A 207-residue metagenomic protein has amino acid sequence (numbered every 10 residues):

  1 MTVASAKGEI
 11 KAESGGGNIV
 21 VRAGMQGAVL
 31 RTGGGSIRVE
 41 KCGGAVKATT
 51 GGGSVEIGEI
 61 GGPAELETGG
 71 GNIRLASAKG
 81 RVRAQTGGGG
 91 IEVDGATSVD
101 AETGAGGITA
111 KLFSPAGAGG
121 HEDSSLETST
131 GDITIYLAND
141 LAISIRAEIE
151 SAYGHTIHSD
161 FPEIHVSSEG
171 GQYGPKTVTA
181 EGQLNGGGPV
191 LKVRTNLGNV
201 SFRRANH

Functional and structural regions predicted by a protein language model:
M1-H207: Intrinsically disordered, low-complexity terminal regions
